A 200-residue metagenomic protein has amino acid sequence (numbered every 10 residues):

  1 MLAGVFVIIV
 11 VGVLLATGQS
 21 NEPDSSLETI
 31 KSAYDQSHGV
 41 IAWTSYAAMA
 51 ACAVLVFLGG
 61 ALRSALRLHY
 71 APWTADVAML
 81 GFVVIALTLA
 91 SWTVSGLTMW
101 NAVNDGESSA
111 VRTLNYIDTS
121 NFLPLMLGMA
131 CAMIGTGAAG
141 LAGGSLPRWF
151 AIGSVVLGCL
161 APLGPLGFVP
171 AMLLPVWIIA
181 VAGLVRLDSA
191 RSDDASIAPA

Functional and structural regions predicted by a protein language model:
M1-A200: Hydrophobic, aromatic-enriched alpha-helical segments typical of multi-pass transmembrane helices
